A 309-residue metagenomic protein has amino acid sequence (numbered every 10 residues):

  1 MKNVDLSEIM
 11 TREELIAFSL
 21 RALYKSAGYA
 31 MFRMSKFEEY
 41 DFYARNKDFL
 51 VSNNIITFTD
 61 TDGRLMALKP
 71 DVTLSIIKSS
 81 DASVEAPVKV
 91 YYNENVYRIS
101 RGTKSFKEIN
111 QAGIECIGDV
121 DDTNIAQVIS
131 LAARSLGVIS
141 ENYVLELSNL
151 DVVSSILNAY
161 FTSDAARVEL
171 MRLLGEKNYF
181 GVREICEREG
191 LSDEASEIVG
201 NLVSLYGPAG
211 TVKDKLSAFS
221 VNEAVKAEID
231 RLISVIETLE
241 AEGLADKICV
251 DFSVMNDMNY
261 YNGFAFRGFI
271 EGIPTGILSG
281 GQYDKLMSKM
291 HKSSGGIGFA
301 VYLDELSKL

Functional and structural regions predicted by a protein language model:
K2, I9-A27, E39, D71-V84 (+2 more regions): Positively charged, Gly/Ser-enriched RNA/tRNA-binding surfaces
F32, E146, C249-D251: General small-molecule cofactor/ligand-binding pocket signal
M34-D41, K89-S100, V144-S155: Short, glycine/charge-rich beta-strand/loop segments that flank catalytic centers and engage negatively charged groups
K36-M66: Polyanion/phosphate-binding surface patch
N46-L50, A159-T162, F264: Short low-complexity, flexible loop/linker segments enriched in glycine and/or proline with clustered acidic
N54-D62, T162-E184, I270: Acidic, His- and aromatic-enriched active-site or binding-groove loops in soluble protein domains that engage sugars
L68, S148, V301: A conserved hydrophobic position in a structured secondary element of the catalytic/binding core that shapes
I139-N142, E146-L157, S163-R167, F180-G181 (+1 more regions): Extended alpha-helical scaffolds
